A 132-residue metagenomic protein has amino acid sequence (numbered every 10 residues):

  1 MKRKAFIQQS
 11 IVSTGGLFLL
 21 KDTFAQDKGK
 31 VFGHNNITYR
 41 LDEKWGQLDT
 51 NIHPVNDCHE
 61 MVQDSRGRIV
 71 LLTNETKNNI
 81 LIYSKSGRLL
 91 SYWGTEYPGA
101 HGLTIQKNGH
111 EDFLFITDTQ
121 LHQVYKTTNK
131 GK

Functional and structural regions predicted by a protein language model:
M1-T14: N-terminal secretory signal peptides and thylakoid transit peptides that target proteins across membranes
S13-T14, L19, Q26-K132: Eukaryotic scaffold repeat domains enriched in small/polar residues
